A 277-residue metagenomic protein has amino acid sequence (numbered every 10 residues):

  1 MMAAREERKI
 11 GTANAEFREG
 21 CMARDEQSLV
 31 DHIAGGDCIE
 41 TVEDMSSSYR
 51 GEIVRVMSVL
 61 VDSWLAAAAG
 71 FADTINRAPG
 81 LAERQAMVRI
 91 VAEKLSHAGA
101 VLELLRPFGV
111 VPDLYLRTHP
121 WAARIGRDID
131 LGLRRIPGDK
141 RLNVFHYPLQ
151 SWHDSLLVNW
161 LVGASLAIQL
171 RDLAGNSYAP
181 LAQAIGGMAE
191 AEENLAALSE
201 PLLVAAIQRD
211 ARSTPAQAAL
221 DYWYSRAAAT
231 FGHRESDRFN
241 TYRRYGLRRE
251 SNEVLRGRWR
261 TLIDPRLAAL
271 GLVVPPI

Functional and structural regions predicted by a protein language model:
M1-M57: Non-cleavable N-terminal signal-anchor transmembrane helices
I10-L29, V91-L131, S199-V204: Conserved alpha-helical segments that form or flank metal/cofactor-binding pockets of metalloenzymes
G11, C38, R212-I277: Extended, helix-rich structural scaffolds rather than catalytic motifs
C38-S58, P120-V158, R209-D210, R226-Y245 (+1 more regions): Acidic/His metal-coordination segments adjacent to aromatic residues that form catalytic metal sites in metalloenzymes
S46-A78, F145-N176: Alpha-helical bundle segments that constitute or directly flank the non-heme di-iron/ferroxidase center
R50-L60, P79-H97, S151-S155, A179-E193: Alpha-helical scaffold segments that form or flank carboxylate-/histidine-based iron centers
D73-Q85, I168-G187, P201-P215, R238-Y242 (+1 more regions): Inter-helical turn/loop segments and adjacent helix faces that build the functional surface of alpha-helical bundle
D113-A196: Active-site-proximal alpha-helical scaffolds that flank and shape metal-associated catalytic sites
